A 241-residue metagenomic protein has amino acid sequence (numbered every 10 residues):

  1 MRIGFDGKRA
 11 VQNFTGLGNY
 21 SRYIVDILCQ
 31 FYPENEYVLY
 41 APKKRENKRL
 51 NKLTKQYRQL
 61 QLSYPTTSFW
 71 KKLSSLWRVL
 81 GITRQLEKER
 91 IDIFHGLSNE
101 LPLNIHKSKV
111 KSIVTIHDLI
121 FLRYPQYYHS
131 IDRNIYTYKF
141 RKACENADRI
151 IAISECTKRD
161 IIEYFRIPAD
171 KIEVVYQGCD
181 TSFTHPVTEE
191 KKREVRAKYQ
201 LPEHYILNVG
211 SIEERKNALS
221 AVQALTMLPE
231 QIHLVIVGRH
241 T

Functional and structural regions predicted by a protein language model:
M1-T241: Carbohydrate transferase catalytic cores enriched for Leloir-type hexosyltransferases
